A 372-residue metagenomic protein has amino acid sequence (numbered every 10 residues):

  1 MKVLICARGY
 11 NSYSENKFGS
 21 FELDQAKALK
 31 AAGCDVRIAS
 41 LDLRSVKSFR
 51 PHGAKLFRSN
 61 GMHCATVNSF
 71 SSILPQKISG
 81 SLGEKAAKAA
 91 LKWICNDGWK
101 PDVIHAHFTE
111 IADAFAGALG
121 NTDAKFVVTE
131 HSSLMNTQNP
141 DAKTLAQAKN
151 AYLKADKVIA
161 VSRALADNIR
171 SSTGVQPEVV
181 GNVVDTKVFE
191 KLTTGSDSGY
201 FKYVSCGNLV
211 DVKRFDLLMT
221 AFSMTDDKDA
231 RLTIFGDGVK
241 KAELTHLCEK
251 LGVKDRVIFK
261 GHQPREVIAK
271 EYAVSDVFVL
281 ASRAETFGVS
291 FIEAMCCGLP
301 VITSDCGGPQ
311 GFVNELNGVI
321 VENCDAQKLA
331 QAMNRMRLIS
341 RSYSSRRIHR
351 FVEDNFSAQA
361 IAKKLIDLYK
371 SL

Functional and structural regions predicted by a protein language model:
M1-H52, Q359, K370: N-terminal subdomain of nucleotide-sugar transferases
L4, G195-K213, M219-F222, T233: Conserved donor-binding/catalytic core segment of Leloir-type glycosyltransferases
A164, V183: Carbohydrate-associated surface elements
T245-Q263: Nucleotide-activated donor-binding/catalytic signature segment of Leloir-type glycosyltransferases, i.e., the conserved
H262-Q263, K270-S275: Short alpha-helical donor nucleotide-sugar binding micro-motif in glycosyltransferases
R283: Aromatic "clamp/platform" in nucleotide-sugar-dependent glycosyltransferases that forms part of the donor/acceptor
P300-T303: Short hydrophobic beta-strand element within catalytic cores of glycosyltransferases and related nucleotide-activated
E315-A326, R335-R341: Conserved acidic donor-binding segment of nucleotide-sugar-dependent glycosyltransferases
